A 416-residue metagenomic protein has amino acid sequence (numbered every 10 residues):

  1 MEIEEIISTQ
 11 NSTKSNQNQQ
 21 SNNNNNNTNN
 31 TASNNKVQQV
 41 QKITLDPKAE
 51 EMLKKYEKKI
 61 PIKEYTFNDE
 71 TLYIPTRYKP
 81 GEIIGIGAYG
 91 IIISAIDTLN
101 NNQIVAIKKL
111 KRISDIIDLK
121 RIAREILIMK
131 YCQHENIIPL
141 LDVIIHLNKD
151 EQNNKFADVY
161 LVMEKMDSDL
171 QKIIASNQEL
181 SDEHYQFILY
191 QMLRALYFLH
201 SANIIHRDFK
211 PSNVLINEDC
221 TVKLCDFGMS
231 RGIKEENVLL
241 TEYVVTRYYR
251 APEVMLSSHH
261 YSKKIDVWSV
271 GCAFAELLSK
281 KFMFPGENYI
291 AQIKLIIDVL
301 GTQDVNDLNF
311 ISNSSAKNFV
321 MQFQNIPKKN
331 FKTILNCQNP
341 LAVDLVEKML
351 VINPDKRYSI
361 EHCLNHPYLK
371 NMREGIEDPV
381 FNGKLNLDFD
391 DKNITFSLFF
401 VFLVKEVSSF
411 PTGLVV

Functional and structural regions predicted by a protein language model:
M1-P75: Intrinsically disordered, low-complexity regulatory segments that flank or precede the catalytic domain of eukaryotic
I91-R112: Glycine-rich ATP phosphate-binding loop
Q133-V143: Conserved HxN/HPN-centered segment at the entrance to the catalytic loop of eukaryotic protein kinase-like domains
F156-D169: Conserved short submotifs of the Hanks-type protein kinase catalytic core that shape the nucleotide-binding pocket
I188-L189: Activation segment signature within eukaryotic-like protein kinase domains
T302-E347: C-terminal lobe substrate-recognition/regulatory segment of protein kinase catalytic domains
E374-V416: C-terminal intrinsically disordered, low-complexity extensions immediately downstream of enzyme catalytic cores
